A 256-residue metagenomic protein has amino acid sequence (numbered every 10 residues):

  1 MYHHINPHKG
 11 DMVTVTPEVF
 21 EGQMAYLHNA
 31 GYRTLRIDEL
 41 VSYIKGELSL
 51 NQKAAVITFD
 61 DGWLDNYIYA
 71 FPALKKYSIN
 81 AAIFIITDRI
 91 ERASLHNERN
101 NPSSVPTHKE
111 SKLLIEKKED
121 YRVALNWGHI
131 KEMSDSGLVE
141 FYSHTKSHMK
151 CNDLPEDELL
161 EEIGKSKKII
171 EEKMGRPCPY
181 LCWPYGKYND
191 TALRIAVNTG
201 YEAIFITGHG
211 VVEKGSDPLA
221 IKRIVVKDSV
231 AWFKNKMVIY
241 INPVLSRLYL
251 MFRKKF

Functional and structural regions predicted by a protein language model:
M1-T58, L64-D65, Y69, S136 (+1 more regions): C-terminal active-site subregion of NodB/CE4 polysaccharide deacetylases
H3-N6, K53-A55, K75-N189, A220-I221: Metal-dependent polysaccharide deacetylase catalytic core of the NodB/CE4 family, i.e., the active-site-bearing domain
W63-L64, S147: Short, glycine/acidic-enriched loop or turn micro-motifs at the edges of active sites
